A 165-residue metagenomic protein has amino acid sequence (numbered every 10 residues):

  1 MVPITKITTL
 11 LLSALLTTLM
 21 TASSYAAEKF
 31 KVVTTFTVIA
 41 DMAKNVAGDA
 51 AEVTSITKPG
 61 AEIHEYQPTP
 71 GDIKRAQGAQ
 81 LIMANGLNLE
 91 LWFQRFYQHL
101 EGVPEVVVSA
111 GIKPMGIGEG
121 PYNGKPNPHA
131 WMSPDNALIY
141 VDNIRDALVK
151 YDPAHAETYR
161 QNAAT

Functional and structural regions predicted by a protein language model:
M1-L11: Bacterial N-terminal signal peptides that target proteins for export
T9-M20: Bacterial N-terminal signal peptides
Y25-T165: Extracytoplasmic metal-acquisition and chelation regions
